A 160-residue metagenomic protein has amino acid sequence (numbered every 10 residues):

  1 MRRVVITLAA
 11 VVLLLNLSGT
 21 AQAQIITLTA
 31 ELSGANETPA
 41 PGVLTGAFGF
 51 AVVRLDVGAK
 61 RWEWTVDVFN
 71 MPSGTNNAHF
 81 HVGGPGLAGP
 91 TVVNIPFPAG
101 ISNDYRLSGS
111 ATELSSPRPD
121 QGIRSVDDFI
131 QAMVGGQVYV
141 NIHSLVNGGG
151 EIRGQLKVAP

Functional and structural regions predicted by a protein language model:
M1-V4: Positively charged n-region of N-terminal signal peptides that target proteins for export
T7-N16: Bacterial N-terminal signal peptides
N16, Q22-A78, V82-P160: Metal-centered catalytic cores of metalloenzymes
